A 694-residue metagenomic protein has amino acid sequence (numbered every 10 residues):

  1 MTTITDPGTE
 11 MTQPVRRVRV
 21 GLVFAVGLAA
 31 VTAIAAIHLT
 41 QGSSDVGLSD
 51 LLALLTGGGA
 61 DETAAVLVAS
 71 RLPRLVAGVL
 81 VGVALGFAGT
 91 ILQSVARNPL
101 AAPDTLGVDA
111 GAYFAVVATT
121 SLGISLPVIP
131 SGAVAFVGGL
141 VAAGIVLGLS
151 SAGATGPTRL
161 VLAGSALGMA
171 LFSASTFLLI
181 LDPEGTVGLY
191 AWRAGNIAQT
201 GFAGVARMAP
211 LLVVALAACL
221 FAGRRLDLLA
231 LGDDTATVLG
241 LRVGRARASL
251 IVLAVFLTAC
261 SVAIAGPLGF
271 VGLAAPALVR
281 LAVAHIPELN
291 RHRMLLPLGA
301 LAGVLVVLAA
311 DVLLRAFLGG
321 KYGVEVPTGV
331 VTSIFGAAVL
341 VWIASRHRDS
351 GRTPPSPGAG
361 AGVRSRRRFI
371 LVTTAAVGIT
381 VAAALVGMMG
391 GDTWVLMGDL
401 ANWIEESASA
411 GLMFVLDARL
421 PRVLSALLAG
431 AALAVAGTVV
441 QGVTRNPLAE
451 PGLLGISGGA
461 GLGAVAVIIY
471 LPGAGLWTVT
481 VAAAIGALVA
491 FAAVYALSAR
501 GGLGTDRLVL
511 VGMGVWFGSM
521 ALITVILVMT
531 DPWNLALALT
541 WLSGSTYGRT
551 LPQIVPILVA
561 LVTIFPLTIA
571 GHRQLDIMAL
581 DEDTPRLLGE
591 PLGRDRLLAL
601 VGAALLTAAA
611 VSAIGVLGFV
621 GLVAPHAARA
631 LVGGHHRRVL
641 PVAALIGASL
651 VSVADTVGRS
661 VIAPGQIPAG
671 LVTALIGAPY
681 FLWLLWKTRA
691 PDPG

Functional and structural regions predicted by a protein language model:
T2-G694: Alpha-helical transmembrane segments in inner-membrane proteins
